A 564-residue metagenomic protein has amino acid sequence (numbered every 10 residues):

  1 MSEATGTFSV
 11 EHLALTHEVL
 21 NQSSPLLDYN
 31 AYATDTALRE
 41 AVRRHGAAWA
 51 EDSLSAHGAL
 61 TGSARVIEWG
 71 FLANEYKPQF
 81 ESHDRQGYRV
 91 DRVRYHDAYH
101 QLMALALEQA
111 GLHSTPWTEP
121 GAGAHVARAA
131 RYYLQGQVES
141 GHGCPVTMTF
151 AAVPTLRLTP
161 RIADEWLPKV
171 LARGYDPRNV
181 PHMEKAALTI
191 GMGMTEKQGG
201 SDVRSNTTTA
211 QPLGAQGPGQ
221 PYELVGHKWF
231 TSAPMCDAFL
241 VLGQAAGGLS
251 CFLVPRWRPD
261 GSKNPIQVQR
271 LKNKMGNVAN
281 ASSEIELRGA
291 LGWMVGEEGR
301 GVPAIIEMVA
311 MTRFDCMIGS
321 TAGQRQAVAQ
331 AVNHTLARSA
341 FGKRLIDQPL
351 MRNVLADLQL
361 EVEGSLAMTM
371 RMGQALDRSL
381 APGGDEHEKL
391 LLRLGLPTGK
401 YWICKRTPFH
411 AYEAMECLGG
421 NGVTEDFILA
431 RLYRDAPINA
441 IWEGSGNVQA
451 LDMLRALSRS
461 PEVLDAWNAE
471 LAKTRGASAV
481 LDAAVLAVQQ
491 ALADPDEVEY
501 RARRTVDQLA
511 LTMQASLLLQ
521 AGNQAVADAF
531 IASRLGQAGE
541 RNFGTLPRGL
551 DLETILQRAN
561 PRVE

Functional and structural regions predicted by a protein language model:
M1-G121, S140, R562-E564: Extended, charge-enriched "interface" segments that sit outside catalytic cores
Y88-P181, S232-A233, W442, L519: Internal helix-loop-helix
G219-P265: A short core secondary-structure module
D260, E284-T312, A329-D347, P461 (+1 more regions): A glycine-rich, basic-preceded beta-loop-alpha segment at the flavin cofactor/substrate interface of flavin-utilizing
S262-R288: Flexible, small-/acidic-enriched active-site or ligand-binding loops
E363-K400, M415-E416, Q489-A502, V506: C-terminal helix-coil-helix/basic helical segment that borders enzyme active sites and/or dimer interfaces and provides
E386, L390, L394, Y401-P437: Extended amphipathic alpha-helical segments with heptad-repeat/coiled-coil character used for oligomerization, fusion
S460, A466, E470-E564: C-terminal amphipathic alpha-helical interaction region
